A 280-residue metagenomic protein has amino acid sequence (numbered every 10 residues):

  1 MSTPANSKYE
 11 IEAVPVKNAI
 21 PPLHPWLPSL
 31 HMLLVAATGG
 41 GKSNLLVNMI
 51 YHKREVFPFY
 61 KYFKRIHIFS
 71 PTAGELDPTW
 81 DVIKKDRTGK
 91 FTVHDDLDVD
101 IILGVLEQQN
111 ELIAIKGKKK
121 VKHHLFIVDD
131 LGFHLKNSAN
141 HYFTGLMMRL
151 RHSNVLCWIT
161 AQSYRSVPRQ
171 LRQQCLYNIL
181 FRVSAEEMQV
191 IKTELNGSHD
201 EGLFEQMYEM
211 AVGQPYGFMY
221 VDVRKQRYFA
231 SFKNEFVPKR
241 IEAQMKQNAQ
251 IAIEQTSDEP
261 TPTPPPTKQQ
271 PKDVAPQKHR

Functional and structural regions predicted by a protein language model:
M1-I20: N-terminal pre-Walker A segment at the start of P-loop NTPase domains
S2, I20-G39, L45, E55-K61 (+6 more regions): P-loop NTPase motor core of the ASCE superfamily
P4-N6, I101, R227: N-terminal functional modules and adjacent low-complexity/disordered segments of proteins
N18-I20, L30-K64, P71-E75, F91-E201: Conserved P-loop NTPase motor cores
D77-R87: Short, aromatic/basic amphipathic alpha-helical patches
K278-R280: Short acidic DE-rich linear segments
